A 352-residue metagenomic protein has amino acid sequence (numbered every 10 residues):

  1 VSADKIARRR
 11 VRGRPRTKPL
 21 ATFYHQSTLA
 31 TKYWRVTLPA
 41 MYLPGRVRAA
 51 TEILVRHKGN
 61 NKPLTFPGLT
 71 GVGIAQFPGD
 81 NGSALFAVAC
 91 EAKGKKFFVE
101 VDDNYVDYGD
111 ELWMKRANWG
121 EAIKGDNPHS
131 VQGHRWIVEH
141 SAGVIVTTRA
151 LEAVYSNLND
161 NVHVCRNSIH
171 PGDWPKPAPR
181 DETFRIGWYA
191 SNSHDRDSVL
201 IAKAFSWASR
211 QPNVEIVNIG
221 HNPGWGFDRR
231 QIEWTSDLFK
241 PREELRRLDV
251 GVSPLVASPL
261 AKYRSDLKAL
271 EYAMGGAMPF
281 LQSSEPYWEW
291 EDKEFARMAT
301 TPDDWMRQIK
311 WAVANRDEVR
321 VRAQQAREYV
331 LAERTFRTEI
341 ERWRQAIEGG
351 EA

Functional and structural regions predicted by a protein language model:
S2-A84, L112: N-terminal pre-catalytic "stem/leader" segment of glycosyltransferase-like enzymes
F23-Y42, N167-R246: Conserved catalytic-core segment of nucleotide-activated headgroup transferases in glycan assembly
N81, V88-A89, Y105-D107, E121-G143: Membrane-proximal helix-turn-helix segments that form the acceptor-binding/catalytic region of lipid-linked
C90-W119: Active-site proximal beta-strand in glycosyltransferases
D107, S193-R196, F239-E244, D249-M274 (+1 more regions): Nucleotide-sugar-dependent
E139-P175: Donor nucleotide-sugar binding/catalytic pocket of nucleotide-sugar-dependent glycosyltransferases
D292-D303, W311-R316: Conserved acidic donor-binding segment of nucleotide-sugar-dependent glycosyltransferases
A314-E348: A charged, aromatic-enriched C-terminal amphipathic alpha-helix characteristic of glycosyltransferases across folds
